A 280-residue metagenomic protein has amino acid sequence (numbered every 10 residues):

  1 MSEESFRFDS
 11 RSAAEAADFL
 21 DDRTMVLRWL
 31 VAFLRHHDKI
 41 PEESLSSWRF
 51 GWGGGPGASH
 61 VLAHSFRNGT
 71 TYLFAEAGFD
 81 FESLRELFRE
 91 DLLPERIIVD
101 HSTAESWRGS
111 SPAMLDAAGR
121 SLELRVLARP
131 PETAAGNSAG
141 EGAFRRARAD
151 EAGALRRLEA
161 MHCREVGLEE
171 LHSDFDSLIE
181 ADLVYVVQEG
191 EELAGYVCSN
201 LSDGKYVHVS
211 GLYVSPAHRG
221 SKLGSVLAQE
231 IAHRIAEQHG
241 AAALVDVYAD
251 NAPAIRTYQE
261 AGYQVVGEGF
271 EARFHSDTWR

Functional and structural regions predicted by a protein language model:
M1-L30, P130-L168: Short amphipathic alpha-helix that is part of the acyltransferase structural core
M1-R85, R89, H101-W107, H172: N-terminal charged segments
P56-V61, E192-G195, P253: Glycine-rich acetyl-CoA-binding "A-motif" of GNAT/NAT acetyltransferases
S65-R67, S173-G190, A194-Y213: A conserved beta-strand-loop-helix scaffold within acyl/acetyltransferase catalytic domains
F66-G140, A272-R273: Acyl-donor-binding surface of acyltransferase catalytic domains
F79-L87, V214-P216, G220-E237, I255-E260: Conserved acetyl-CoA-binding loop-helix of GNAT-fold acetyltransferases
I98-A104, L244-I255, E271-W279: Conserved beta-strand-loop-alpha-helix junction that forms the acyl-donor binding cleft
S102-G119, S225, A249-G267: Conserved active-site alpha-helix within GNAT-family acetyltransferase domains
